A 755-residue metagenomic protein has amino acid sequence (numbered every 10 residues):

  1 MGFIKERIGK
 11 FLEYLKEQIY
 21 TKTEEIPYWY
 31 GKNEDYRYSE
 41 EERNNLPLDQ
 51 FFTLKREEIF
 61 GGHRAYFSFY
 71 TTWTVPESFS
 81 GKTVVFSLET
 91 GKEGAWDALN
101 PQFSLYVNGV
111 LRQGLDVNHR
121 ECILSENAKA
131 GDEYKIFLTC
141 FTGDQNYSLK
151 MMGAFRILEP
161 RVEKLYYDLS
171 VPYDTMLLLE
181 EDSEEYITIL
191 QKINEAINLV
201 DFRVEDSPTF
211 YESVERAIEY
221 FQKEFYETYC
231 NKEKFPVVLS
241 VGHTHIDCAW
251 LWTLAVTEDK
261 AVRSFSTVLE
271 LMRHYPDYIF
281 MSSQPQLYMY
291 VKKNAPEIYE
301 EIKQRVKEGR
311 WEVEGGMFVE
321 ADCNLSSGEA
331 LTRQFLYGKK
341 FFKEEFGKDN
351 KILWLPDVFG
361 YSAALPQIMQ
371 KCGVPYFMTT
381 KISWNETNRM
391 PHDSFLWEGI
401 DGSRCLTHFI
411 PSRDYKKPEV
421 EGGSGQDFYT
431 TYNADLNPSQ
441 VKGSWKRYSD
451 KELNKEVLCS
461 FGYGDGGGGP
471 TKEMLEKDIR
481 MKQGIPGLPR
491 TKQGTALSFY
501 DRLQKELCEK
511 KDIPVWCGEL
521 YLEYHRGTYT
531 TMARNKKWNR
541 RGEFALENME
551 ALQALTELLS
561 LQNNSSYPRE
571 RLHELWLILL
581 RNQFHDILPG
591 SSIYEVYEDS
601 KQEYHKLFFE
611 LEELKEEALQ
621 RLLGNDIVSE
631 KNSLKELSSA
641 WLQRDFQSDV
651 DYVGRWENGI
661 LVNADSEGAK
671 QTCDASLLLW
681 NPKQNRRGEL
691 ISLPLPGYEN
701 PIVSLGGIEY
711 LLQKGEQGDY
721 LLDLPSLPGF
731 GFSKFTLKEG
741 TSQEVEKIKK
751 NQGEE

Functional and structural regions predicted by a protein language model:
M1-G9, P682, K738-E755: Beta-strand-rich N-terminal accessory domains
G2-L46, W96-Q102, N108, N127-S666 (+6 more regions): Catalytic-domain carbohydrate-binding cleft regions of carbohydrate-active enzymes
E58-A65, A664-K670: Short, solvent-exposed beta-strand/turn "edge" segments of beta-rich domains on protein surfaces
G62-E77: Short beta-strands within extracellular/lumenal beta-sheet-rich domains
F69-T71, C122, G718-L722, S733: Short strand-edge motifs at loop-to-beta-strand transitions and within beta-strands of extracellular beta-rich domains
W73-V75, V662-D665, L677-N685: Asparagine-centered strand-capping/turn motif at beta-strand->loop junctions
S80-G109, I136, L678-W680, L690-L695: Aromatic-lined ligand-binding clefts that engage carbohydrates, nucleic acids, or primary amines
V84, A98-L105, R686-L711, S733-L737: Beta-strand-rich binding/interaction modules
